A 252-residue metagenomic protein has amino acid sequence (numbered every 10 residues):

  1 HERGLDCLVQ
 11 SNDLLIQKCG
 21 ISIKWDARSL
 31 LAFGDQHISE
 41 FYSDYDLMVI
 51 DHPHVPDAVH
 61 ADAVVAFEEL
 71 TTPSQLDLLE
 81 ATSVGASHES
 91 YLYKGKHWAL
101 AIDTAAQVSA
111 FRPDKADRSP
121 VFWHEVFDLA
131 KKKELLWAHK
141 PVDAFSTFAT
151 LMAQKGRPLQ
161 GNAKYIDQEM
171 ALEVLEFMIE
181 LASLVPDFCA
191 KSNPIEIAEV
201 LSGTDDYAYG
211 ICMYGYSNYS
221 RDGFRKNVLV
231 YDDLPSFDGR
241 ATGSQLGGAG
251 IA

Functional and structural regions predicted by a protein language model:
E2-S22: Short, polar/charged alpha-helical segment
K18-T82, A208: Extracytoplasmic "Venus flytrap"/periplasmic binding protein-like
A27-Q36, F188-V200: Short helix-initiation/N-cap motifs at beta->coil->alpha
P53-V108, R118-S119, P235: Hinge/lid segment of periplasmic solute-binding proteins
P53-V59, I211-V228: A ligand-binding cleft/hinge motif common to bilobed small-molecule-binding domains
W98-I102, Q107, H124-E173, E199-A208: Extracytoplasmic/periplasmic solute-binding protein
N162-P194, L234: Glycine-centered hinge/linker elements that transmit conformational signals in sensory and ligand-binding systems
G223-A252: Extracytoplasmic/periplasmic substrate-recognition and gating elements
